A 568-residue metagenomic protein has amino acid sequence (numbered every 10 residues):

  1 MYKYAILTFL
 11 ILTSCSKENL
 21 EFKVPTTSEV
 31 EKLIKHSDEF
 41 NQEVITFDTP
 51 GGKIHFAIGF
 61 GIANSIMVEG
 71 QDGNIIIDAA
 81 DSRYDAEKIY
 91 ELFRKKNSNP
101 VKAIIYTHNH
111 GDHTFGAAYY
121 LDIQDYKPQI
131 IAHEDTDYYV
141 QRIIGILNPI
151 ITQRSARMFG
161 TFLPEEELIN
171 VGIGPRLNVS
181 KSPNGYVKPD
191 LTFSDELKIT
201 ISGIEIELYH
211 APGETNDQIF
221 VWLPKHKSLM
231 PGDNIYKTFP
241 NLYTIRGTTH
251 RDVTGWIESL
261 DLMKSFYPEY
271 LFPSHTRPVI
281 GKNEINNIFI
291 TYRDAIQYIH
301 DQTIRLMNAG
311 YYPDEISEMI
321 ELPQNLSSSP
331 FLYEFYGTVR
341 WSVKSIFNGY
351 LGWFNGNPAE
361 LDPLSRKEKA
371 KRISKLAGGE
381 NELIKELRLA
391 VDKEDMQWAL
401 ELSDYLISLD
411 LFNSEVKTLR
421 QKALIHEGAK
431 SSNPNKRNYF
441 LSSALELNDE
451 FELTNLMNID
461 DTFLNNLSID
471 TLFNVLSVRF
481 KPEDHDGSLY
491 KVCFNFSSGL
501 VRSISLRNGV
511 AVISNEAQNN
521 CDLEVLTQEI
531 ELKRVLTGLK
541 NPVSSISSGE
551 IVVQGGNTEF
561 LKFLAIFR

Functional and structural regions predicted by a protein language model:
M1-L7: Sec-dependent signal peptide recognition, specifically the positively charged N-region followed immediately by
L12-S14: C-terminal motif of bacterial Sec signal peptides marking the signal peptidase cleavage site
E18-I34, N148-T152, T161-N170, G174 (+3 more regions): Accessory terminal helices/loops
F40, T46, P50, D72-G73 (+2 more regions): Active-site metal-binding motif and surrounding structural segment of the metallo-beta-lactamase
F40-N97, F220-L223, K227-G232: Conserved beta-strand hairpin/beta-sheet module of binuclear metal-dependent hydrolase folds, prominently
N74-I75, D81-R83, V187, E196-I201 (+1 more regions): Metallo-beta-lactamase
Q141-H210, G255-Y267: Metallo-beta-lactamase
L389, D395-E401, Y405-S408, F412-R568: Feature captures hydrophobic
